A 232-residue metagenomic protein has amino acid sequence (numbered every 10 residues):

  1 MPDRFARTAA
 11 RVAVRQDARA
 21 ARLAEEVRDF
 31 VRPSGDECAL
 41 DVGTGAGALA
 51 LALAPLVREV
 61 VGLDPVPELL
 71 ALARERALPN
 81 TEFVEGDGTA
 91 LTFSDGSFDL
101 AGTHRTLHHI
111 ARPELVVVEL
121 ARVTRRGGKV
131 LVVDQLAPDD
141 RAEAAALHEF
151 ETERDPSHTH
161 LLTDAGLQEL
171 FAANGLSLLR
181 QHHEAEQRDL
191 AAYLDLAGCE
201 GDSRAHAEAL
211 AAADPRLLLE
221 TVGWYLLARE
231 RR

Functional and structural regions predicted by a protein language model:
M1-S34, A48-A52, L69, A191-A197: Conserved class I S-adenosyl-L-methionine
L40, A46-A90: Class I SAM-dependent methyltransferase SAM/SAH-binding core
G102: A conserved beta-strand element that flanks and buttresses the S-adenosyl-L-methionine
R105-T106: Short catalytic micro-motifs in class I SAM-dependent methyltransferases
E114-R126: A short glycine-rich, Lys/Arg-flanked "PGG" loop and its adjoining helix->strand segment in the class I
L131-E153: Conserved class I S-adenosyl-L-methionine
T159-N174: Short alpha-helix
N174-R232: Conserved Class I S-adenosyl-L-methionine
